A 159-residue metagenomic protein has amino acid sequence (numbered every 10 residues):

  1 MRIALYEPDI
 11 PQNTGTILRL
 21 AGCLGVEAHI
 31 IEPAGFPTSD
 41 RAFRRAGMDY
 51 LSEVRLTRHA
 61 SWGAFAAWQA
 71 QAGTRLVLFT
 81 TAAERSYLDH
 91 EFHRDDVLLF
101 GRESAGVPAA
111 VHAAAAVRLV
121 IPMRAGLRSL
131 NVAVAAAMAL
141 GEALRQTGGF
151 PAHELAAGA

Functional and structural regions predicted by a protein language model:
M1-A159: Post-transcriptional modification and biogenesis factors for structured RNAs of the translation apparatus
